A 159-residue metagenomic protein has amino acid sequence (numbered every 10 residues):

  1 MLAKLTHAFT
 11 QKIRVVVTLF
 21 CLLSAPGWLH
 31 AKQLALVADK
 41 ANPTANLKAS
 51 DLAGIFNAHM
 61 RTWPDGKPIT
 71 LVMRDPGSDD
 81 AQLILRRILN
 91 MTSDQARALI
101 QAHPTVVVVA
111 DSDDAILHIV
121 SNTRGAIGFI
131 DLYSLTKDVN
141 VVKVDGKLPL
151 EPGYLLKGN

Functional and structural regions predicted by a protein language model:
M1-Q11: N-terminal secretory signal peptides that target proteins for export/translocation
K4, V16-T18, N140: N-terminal non-cleavable signal-anchor helices
R14-A25: Bacterial N-terminal signal peptides
H30-N159: Exported/periplasmic ABC-transporter solute-binding proteins
